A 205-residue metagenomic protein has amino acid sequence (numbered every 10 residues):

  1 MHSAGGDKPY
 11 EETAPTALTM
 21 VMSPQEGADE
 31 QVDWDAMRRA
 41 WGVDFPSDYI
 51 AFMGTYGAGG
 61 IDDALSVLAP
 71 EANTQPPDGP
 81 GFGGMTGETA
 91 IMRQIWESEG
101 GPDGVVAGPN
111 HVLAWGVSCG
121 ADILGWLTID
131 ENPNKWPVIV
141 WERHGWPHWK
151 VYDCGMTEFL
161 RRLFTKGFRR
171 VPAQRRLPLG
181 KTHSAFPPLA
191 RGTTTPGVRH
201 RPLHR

Functional and structural regions predicted by a protein language model:
M1-G120, P172-R176, R191-R205: A surface-exposed partner-binding patch
E26-A28, E131-N134: Helix-boundary capping/turn motifs
F82, R162-L163, P178-P187, G192-T193: Extracytoplasmic Ser/Thr/Pro-rich, glycosylation-prone low-complexity segments
S118-D122, H144-W146: Short acidic/polar capping segments at secondary-structure boundaries
D122-D130: Short, surface-exposed beta-strand/loop micro-motifs that present aromatic residues
P137: Long, basic N-terminal domains or extensions that often function in RNA/ssDNA interaction or organelle/cellular
V140-E142, W146-R169: Compact, glycine/acidic-enriched structural inserts
